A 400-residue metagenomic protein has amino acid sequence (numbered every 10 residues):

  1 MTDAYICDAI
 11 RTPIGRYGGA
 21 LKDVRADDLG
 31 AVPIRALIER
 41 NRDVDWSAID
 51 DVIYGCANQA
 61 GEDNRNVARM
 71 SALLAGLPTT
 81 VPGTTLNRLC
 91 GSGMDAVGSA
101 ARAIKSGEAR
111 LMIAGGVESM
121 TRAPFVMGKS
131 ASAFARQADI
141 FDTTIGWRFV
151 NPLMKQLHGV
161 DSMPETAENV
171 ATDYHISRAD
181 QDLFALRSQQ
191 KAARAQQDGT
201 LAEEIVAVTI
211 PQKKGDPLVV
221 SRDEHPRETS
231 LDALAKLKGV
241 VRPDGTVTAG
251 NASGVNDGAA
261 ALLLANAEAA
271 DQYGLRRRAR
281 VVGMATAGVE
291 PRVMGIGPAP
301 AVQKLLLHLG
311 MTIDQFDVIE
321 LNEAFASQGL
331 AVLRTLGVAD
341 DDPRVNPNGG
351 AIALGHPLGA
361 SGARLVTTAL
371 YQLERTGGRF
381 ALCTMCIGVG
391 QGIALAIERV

Functional and structural regions predicted by a protein language model:
M1-A26, I145, L231-I296, P300 (+5 more regions): Condensing-enzyme catalytic core mediating Claisen C-C bond formation in acyl metabolism
M1-S71, A75, P82, T166-R178 (+5 more regions): Conserved active-site "lid/cap" helical segment
R11-T12, D23, D27-V32, D43 (+3 more regions): N-terminal extracellular/periplasmic Venus flytrap/periplasmic-binding protein-like
V24, C56-L111, T144-W147, L157-M163 (+4 more regions): Conserved catalytic cysteine-centered active-site region of acyl-thioester-dependent Claisen-condensing enzymes
Y54, E168, Q212, V282-A353: Active-site pocket-lining segment
L86-E118, A171-T200, A261-E268, L333-R334 (+2 more regions): Active-site-proximal alpha-helical scaffold in enzymes
L111-N169: Flexible glycine-/small-residue-enriched beta->alpha junction loops that bind anionic phosphate/pyrophosphate groups
